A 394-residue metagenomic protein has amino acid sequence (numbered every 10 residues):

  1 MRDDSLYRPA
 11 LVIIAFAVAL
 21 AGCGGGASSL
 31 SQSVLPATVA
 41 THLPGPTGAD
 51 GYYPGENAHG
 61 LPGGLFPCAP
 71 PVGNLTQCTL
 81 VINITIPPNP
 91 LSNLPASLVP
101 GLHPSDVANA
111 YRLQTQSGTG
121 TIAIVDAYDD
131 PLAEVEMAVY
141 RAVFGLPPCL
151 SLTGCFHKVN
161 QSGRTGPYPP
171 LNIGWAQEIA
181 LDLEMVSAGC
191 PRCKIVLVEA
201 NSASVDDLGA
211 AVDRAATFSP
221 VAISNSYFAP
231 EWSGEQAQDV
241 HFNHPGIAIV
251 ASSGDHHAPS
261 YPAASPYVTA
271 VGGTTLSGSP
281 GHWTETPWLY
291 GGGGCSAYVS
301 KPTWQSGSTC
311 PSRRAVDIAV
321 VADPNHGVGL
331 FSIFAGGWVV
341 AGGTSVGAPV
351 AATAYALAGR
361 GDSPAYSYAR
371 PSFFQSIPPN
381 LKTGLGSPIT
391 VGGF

Functional and structural regions predicted by a protein language model:
R2-L11: Bacterial N-terminal signal peptides that target proteins for export
L11-A17: Sec-dependent N-terminal signal peptides
A19-G22: C-terminal motif of bacterial Sec signal peptides marking the signal peptidase cleavage site
G24-A27: Bacterial signal peptide processing site
Q32-G273, G294-G343, A348, L357-Y368 (+2 more regions): Substrate-binding/charge-relay-adjacent region of secreted/lumenal peptidase catalytic domains
G272-G293: Polar, glycine-rich mid-to-C-terminal structural blocks that act as macromolecule-binding/assembly scaffolds
P378-P379: CBM-like carbohydrate-recognition segments
